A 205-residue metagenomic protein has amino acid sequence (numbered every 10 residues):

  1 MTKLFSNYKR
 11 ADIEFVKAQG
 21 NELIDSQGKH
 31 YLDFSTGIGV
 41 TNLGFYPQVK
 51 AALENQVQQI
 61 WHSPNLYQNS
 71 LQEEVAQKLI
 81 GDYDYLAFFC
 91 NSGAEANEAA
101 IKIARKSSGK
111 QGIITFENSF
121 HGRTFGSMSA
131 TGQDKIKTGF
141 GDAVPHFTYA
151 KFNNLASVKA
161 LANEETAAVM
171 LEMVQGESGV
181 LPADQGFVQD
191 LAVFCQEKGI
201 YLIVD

Functional and structural regions predicted by a protein language model:
T2, H30-K110, I114: Glycine-rich loop-to-alpha-helix module at the N-terminal edge of alpha/beta enzyme cores
R10, F15-Q19: Short, small/polar residue-rich loop motifs at catalytic or cofactor-binding pockets
D25-S26: Short, acidic, Ser/Thr-enriched surface-loop or helix-capping motifs
K29, A168, Y201-I203: Hydrophobic "anchor" residues on beta-strands that sit immediately upstream of conserved functional sites
K29-H30, V180: Residue-level signal for well-ordered, solvent-exposed loop/turn and beta-edge residues enriched in charged/polar side
Q77-A168: PLP-dependent aspartate aminotransferase-fold enzymes
T166-V180: Short acidic, glycine-rich surface-loop motifs adjacent to enzyme active sites
L181-D205: Catalytic PLP-binding core of fold-type I/II PLP enzymes
